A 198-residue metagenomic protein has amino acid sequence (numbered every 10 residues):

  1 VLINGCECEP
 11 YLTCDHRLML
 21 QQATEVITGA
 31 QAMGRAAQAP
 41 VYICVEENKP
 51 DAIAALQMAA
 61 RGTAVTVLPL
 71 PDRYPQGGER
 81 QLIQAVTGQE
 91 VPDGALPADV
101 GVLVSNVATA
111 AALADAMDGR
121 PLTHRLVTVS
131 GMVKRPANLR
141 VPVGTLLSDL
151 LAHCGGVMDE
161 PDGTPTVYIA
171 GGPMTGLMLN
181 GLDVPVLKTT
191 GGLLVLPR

Functional and structural regions predicted by a protein language model:
L2-D15, V133: Gly-rich Lys/Arg/Thr-decorated short loops/hinges at beta-loop-alpha junctions or inter-strand turns that position
C6-L12, A37, V86, V91: Acidic/polar active-site rim loop that often engages polyanionic ligands
C8-E9, A32-R35, Y42-E47: Short connector loops at secondary-structure junctions
T13-H16, L139-R140, L151-H153, N180: A short secondary-structure junction signal
H16-T24, E47-N48, G144: Cofactor-cradling patches in redox/metallo enzymes
L20-A36: Histidine-anchored nucleotide/phosphate-binding helix
P40-L147, H153-E160, G172: Hydrophobic alpha-helical positions that pack around
R125, L147, C154-R198: Ferredoxin-type iron-sulfur electron-transfer modules and their immediate structural context
